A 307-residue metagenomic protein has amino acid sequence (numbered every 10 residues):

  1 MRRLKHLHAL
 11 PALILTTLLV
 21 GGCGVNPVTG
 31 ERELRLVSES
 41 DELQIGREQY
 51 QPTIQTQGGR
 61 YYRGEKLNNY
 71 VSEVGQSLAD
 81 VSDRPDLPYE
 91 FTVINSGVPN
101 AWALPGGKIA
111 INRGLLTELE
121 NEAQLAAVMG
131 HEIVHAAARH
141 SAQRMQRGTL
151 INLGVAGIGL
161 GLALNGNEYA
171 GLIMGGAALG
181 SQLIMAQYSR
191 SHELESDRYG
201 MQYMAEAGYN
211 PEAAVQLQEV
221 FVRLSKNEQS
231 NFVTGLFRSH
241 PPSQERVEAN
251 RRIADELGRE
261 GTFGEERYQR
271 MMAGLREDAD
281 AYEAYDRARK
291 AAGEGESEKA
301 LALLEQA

Functional and structural regions predicted by a protein language model:
M1-L13: Bacterial N-terminal signal peptides that target proteins for export
L18-G22: C-terminal motif of bacterial Sec signal peptides marking the signal peptidase cleavage site
G24-G166, M185, Q202-E219, R223-F232 (+5 more regions): Peri-catalytic and regulatory segments of divalent metal-dependent proteins
N152, G171-M174, A178-Q182: Membrane-interacting helical modules
G180-E193: Active-site-proximal helix/loop segments of hydrolytic enzymes
R252: Catalytic cores of enzyme domains
